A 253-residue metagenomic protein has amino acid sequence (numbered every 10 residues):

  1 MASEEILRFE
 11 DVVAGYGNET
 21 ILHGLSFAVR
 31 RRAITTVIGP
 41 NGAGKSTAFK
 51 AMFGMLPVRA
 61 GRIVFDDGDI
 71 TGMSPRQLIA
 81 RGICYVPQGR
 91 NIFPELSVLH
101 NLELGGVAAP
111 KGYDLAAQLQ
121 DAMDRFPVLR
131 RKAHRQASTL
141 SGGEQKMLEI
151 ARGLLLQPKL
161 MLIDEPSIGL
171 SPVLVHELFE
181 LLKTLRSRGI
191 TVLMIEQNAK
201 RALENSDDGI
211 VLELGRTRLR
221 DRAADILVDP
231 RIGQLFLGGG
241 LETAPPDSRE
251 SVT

Functional and structural regions predicted by a protein language model:
A2-T253: Glycine-rich phosphate-binding loops of nucleotide-dependent enzymes
